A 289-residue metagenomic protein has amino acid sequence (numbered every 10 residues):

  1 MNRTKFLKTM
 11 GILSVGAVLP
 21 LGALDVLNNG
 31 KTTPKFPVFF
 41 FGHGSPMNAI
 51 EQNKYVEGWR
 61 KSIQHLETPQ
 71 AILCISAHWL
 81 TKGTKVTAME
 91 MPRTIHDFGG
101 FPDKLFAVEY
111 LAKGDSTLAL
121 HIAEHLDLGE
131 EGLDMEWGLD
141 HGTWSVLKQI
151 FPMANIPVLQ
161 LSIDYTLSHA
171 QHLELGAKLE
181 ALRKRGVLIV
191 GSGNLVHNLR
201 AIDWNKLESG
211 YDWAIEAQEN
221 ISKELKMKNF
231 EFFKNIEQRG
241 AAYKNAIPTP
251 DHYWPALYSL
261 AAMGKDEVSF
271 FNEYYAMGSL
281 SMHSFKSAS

Functional and structural regions predicted by a protein language model:
M1-S14, V26: N-terminal secretory signal peptides and thylakoid transit peptides that target proteins across membranes
V18-T32: Bacterial Sec-dependent signal peptides at the C-terminal "C-region" and cleavage site
N28-E130, D134: A short aromatic-anchored loop/beta-hairpin motif
P37-F41, A71-S76, L161, L182-L195 (+1 more regions): Beta-strand elements within well-structured catalytic alpha/beta cores of enzymes that handle phosphate/sulfate esters
E57-H65, A170-R185: Long, well-ordered alpha-helical scaffolding segments within enzyme catalytic domains, especially pronounced
L105-K113, M135, S162-H169, Y243: Flexible, glycine/proline-enriched loop segments at strand-loop-helix junctions that form or flank small-ligand binding
A119-Q171: Internal, conserved structured core segments that host functional sites
I156-P157, L167, A181-L188, H197-S289: Surface-exposed, charge/polar-rich loops and edge strands
